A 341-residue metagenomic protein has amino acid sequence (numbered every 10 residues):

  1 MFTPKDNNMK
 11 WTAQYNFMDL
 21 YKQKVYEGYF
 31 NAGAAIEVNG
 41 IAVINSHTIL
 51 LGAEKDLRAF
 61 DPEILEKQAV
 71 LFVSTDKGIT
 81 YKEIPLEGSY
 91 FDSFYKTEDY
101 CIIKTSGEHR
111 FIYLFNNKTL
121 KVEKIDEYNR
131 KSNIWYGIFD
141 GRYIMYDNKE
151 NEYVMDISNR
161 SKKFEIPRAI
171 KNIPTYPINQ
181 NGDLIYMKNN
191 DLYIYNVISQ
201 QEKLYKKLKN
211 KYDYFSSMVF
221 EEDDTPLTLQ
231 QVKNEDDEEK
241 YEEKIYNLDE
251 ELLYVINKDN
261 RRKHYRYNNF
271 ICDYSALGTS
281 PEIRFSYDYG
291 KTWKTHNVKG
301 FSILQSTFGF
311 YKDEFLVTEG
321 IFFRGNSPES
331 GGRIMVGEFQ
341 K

Functional and structural regions predicted by a protein language model:
F2-A35: A short helix->beta-strand "capping" segment at the edge of beta-propeller domains
P4, S74-T75, S286-Y287, G337: Conserved Ser/Thr-centered positions that define the repeating blades of beta-propeller domains
K24-N31, Y81-P85, K121-E127, S161-R168 (+3 more regions): A short beta-strand motif characteristic of beta-propeller blades
Y29-D61: Beta-strand-rich domains and repeat architectures in extracellular enzymes and scaffolds, especially beta-propellers
A35-I44, G88-E98, N129-G141, R168-N181 (+3 more regions): Repeated scaffold domains used in trafficking and secretory/extracellular systems, primarily beta-propellers
L51-K55, I103-S106, Y146-N148, Y186-K188 (+3 more regions): Recurrent small/Gly-Pro-centered beta-turn motifs in extracellular repeat architectures
K55-D61, S106-R110, V232-D237, L277-S280 (+1 more regions): Short glycine/acidic-enriched loop and turn motifs that connect beta-strands
L304-K341: Blade-level signature of beta-propeller repeat domains, shared across WD40, Kelch, NHL, RCC1 and BNR/Asp-box propellers
